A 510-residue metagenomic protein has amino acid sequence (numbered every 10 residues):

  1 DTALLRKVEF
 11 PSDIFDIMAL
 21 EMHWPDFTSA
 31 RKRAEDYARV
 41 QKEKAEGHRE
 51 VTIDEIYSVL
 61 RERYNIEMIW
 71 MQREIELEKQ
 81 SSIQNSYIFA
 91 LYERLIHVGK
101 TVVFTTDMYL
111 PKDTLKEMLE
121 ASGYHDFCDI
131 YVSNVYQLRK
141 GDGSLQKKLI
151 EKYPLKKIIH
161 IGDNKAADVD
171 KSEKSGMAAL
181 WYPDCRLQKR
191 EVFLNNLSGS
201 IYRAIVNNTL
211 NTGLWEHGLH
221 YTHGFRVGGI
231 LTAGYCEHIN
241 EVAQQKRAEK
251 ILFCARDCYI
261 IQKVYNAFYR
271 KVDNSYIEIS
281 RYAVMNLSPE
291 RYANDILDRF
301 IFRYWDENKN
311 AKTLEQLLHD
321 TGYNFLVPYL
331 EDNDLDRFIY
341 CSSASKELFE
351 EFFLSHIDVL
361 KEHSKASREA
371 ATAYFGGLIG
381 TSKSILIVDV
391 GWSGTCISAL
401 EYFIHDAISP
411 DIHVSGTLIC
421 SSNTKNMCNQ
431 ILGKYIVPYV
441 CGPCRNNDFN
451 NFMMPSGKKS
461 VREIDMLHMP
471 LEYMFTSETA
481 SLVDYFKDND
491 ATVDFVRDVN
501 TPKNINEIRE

Functional and structural regions predicted by a protein language model:
T2-R33: Active-site neighborhood of HAD-like aspartate-dependent phosphohydrolases
S29, V132-V135, R186, V272-L287: Conserved beta-strand -> loop -> alpha-helix junction used to position metal-binding or nucleic-acid-contacting
E46-F104: Short, acidic loop-to-helix structural element flanking the phosphoryl-transfer center in phosphate-processing enzymes
V103, D107, A248-A255, I385-V388: Short glycine-rich phosphate-binding loop at a beta-alpha junction
V103-T105, Y109-K157: Substrate-recognition "cap/lid" segment bordering the active-site pocket of phosphatases
N164-A179: Acidic, divalent-metal-coordinating active-site segment for phosphoryl/phosphodiester hydrolysis, typified by short
R186-Y235: Flexible inter-domain linker/hinge segments
E216, H220-G224, G228-Y235, N286-R299 (+2 more regions): Long, contiguous domain-sized segments
